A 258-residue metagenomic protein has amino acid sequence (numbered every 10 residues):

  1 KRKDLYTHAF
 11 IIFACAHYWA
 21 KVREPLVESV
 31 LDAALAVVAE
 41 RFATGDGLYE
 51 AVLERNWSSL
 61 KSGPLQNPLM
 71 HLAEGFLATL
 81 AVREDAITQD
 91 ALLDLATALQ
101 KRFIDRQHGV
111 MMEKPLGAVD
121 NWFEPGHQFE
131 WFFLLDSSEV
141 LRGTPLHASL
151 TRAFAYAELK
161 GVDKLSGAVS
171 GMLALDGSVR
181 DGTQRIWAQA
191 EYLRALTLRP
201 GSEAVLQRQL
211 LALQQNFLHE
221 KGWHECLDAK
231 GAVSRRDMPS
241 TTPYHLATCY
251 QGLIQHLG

Functional and structural regions predicted by a protein language model:
K1-G258: Glycan-recognition and catalytic cores of secretory/periplasmic carbohydrate-active enzymes
